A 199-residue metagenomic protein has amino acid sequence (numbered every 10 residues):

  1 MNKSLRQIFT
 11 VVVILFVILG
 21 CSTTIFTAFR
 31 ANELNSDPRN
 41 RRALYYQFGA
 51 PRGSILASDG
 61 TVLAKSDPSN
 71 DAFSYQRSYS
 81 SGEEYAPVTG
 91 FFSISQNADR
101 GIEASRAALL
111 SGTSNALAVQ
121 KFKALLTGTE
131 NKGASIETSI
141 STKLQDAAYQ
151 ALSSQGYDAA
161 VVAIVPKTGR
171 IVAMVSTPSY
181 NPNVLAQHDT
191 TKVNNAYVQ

Functional and structural regions predicted by a protein language model:
M1-Q199: Periplasmic/cell-envelope proteins involved in peptidoglycan metabolism and beta-lactam response
